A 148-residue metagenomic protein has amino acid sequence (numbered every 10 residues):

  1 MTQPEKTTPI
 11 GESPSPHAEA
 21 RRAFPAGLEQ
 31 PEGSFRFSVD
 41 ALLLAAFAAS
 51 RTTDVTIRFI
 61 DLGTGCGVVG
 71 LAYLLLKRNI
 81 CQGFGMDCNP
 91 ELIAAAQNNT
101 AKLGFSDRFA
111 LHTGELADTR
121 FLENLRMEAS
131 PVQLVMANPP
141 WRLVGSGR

Functional and structural regions predicted by a protein language model:
P4-T52: Class I SAM-dependent transferase core
S34, N89-P90, E115-R148: S-adenosylmethionine
V55-G63: Conserved class I S-adenosyl-L-methionine
C66-I80: Conserved SAM-binding loop of SAM-dependent methyltransferases across substrates and taxa, primarily the Class I
Q82-D87: Conserved SAM-binding motif I beta-strand of class I
A96-Q97: Conserved SAM-binding loop
T100: Conserved hydrophobic residues forming the short capping helix/wall of the S-adenosyl-L-methionine
F105-L116: Conserved SAM-binding strand-loop segment of SAM-dependent methyltransferases
